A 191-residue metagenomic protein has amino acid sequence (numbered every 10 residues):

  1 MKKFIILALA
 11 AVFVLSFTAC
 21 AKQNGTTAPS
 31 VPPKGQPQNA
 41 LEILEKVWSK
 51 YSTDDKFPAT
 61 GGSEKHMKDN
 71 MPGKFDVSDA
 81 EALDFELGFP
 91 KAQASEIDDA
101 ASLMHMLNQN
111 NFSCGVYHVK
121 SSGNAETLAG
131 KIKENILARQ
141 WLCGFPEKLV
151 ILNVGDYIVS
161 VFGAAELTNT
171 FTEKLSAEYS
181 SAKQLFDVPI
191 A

Functional and structural regions predicted by a protein language model:
M1-F4, A8: Positively charged n-region of N-terminal signal peptides that target proteins for export
A11-V12: Repetitive helical segments and hydrophobic/amphipathic motifs
L15-A19: C-terminal motif of bacterial Sec signal peptides marking the signal peptidase cleavage site
A21-S113, V119-A191: Soluble, non-membrane globular domain cores that form compact, hydrophobic packing and curved binding surfaces
